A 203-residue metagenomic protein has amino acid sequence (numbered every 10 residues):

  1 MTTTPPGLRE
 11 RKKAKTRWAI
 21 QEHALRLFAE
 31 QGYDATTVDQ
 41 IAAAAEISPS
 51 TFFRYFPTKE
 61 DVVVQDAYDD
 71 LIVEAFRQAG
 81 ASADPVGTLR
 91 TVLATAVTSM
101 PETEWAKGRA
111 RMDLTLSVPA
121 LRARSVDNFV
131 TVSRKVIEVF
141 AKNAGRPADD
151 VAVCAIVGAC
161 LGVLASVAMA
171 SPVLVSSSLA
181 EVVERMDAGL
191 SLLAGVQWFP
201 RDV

Functional and structural regions predicted by a protein language model:
M1-K12, S191-V203: N-terminal intrinsically disordered/low-complexity leader segments
M1-Q31, A35-S50, V64, L71: Basic, helix-initiating cap at the start of DNA-binding domains
T16, L89, L93, N128-V132 (+1 more regions): Hydrophobic/aromatic residues within well-ordered alpha-helical segments
E22, T91, T95, G158-G162 (+1 more regions): Short, residue-level hotspots on alpha-helical faces of the histone-fold and other alpha-helical interaction modules
F53-F56: A short His-aromatic
E74-R111: Hydrophobic alpha-helical connector segments
P119-A144, C154: Amphipathic alpha-helical packing segments from all-alpha helical-bundle domains
V126, K142-L190: Hydrophobic/aromatic-rich alpha-helical bundle segments in the mid-to-C-terminal region
